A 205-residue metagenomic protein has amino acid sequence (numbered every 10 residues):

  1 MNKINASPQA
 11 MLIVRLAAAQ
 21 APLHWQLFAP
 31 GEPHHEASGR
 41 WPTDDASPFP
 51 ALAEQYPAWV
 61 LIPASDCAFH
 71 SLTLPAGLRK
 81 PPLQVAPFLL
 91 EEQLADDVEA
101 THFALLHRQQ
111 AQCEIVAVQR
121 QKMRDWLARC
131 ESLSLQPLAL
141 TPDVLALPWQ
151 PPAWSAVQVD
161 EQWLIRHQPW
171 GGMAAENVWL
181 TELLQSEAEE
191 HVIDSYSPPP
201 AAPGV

Functional and structural regions predicted by a protein language model:
M1-V205: Hydrophobic/aromatic-enriched cytosolic interaction surfaces used to assemble or bind macromolecules
